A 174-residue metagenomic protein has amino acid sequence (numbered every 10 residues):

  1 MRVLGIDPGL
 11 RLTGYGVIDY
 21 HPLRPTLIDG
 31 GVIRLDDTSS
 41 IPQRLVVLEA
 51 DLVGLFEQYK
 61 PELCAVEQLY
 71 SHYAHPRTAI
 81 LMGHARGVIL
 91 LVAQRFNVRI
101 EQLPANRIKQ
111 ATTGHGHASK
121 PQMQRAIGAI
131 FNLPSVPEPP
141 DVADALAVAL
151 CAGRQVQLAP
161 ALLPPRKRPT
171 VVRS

Functional and structural regions predicted by a protein language model:
M1-S174: Phosphate- and other anionic-substrate recognition elements at nucleic-acid/protein interfaces
